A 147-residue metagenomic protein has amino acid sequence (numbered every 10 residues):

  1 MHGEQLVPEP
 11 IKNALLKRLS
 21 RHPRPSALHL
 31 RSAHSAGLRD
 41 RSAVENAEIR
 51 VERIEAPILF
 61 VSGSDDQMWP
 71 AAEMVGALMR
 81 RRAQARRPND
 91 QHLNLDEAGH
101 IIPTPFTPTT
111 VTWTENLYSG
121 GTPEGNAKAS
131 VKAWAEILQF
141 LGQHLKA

Functional and structural regions predicted by a protein language model:
M1, V61, L95-D96: Alpha/beta-hydrolase-fold catalytic nucleophile elbow
M1-V51: Accessory cap/linker subdomain of secreted extracellular hydrolases
V51, M68-A71, A127-W134: Solvent-exposed, acidic/flexible segments
I54-E55, F60-D66: Short beta-strand/loop motif that positions the catalytic acidic residue of the alpha/beta-hydrolase fold
P57, R81, H144: Change "in soluble alpha/beta enzymes" to "in soluble alpha/beta proteins
D65-W69, H100-I102: Acidic catalytic loop of the alpha/beta-hydrolase fold
A71, V75-M79: Amphipathic alpha-helical segments in well-structured domains
G76, A85-A147: C-terminal catalytic histidine-bearing segment of alpha/beta-hydrolase fold enzymes
